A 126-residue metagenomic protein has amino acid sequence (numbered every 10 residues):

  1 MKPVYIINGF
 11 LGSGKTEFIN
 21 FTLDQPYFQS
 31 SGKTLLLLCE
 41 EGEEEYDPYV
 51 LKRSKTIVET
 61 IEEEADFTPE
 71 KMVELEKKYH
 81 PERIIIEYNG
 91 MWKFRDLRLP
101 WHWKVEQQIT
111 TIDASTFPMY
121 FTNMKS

Functional and structural regions predicted by a protein language model:
K2, S30-K33, W103-Q107: Short glycine-/polar-rich loops that comprise or flank the Walker A/P-loop and associated switch/sensor motifs
V4, V50, V58, V73-L75 (+2 more regions): Extended aliphatic helical segments
I7: Hydrophobic anchor at the beta1->P-loop junction of P-loop NTPases
F10: P-loop (Walker A) phosphate-binding loop of NTP-binding proteins
G14: Conserved glycine(s) of the Walker
E17-K78: N-terminal phosphate/diphosphate-binding loop that engages ATP/GTP or pyrophosphate donors across diverse enzyme folds
Y79-S126: Phosphate/Mg2+-binding loops and adjacent switch elements in nucleotide/diphosphate-handling enzyme cores
